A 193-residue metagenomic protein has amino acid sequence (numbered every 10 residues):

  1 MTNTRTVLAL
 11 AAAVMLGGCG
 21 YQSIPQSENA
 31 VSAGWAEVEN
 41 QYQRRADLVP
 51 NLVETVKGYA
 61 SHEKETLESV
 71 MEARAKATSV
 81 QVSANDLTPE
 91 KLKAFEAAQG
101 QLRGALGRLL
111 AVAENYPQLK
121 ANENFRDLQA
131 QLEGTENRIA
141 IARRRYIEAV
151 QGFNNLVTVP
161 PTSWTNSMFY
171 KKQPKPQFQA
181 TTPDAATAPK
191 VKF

Functional and structural regions predicted by a protein language model:
T2-F193: A helix-centric hydrophobic-segment signal that preferentially recognizes long, alpha-helical stretches used
